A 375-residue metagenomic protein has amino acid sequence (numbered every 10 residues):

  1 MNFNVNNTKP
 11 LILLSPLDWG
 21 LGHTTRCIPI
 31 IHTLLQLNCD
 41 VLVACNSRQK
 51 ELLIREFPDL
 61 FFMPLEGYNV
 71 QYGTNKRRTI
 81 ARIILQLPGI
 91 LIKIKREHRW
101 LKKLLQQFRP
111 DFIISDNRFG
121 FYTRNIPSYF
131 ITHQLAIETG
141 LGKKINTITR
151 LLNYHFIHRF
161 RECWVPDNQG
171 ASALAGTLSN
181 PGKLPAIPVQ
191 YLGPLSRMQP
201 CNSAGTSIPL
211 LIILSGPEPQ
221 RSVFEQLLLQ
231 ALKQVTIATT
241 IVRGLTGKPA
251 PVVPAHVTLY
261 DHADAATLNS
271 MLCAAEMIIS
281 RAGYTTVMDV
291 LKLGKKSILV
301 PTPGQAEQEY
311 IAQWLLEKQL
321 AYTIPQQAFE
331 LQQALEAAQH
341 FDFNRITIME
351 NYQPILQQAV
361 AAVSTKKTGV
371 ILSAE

Functional and structural regions predicted by a protein language model:
N7-L11, D18, Q36-L87, A328: Conserved nucleotide-sugar phosphate-binding/catalytic loop shared by glycosyltransferases and other
P16-I28, P219-S222: A short, glycine/small-residue-rich beta-strand->loop->alpha-helix junction that serves as a flexible
T24-L34, Q49: Short amphipathic alpha-helix
I31, S179, Q190-M277: Donor-nucleotide binding loops and adjacent catalytic segments primarily of GT-B fold Leloir glycosyltransferases
R78-G120: Conserved nucleotide-sugar donor-binding subdomain of glycosyltransferases
R124-Y191: Active-site-proximal region of nucleotide-activated glycan assembly enzymes, centered on histidine/acidic-rich loops
L268-Y310: A donor-sugar binding/catalytic signature common to diverse glycosyltransferases and related nucleotide-sugar
Q333-E375: C-terminal amphipathic helix plus adjacent low-complexity, charged tail appended to glycosyltransferase catalytic
